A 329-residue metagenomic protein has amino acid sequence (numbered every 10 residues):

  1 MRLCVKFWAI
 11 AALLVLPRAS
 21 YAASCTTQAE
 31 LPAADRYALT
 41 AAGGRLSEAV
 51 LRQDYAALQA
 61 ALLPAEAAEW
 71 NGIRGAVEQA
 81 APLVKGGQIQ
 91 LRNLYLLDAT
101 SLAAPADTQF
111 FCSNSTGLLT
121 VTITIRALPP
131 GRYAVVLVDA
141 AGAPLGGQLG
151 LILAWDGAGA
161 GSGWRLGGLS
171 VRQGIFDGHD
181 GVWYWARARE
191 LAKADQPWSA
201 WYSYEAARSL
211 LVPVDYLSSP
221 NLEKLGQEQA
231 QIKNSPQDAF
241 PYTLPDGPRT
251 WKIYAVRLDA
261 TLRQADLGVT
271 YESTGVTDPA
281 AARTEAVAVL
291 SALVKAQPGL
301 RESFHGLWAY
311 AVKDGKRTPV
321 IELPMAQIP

Functional and structural regions predicted by a protein language model:
M1-A9: Bacterial N-terminal signal peptides that target proteins for export
W8-R18: Bacterial N-terminal signal peptides
Y21-R52, S170-W183: Short, low-complexity N-terminal intrinsically disordered segments enriched in polar/charged residues
A23, R132-H179, W251-A280, A292-Q327: Short beta-strand edge/turn micro-motifs at domain boundaries
C25-A34, T40-A41, A56-T120, R208-D238: Short solvent-exposed beta->alpha transition segments
A60, W201-Y202: Primarily a tetratricopeptide repeat
N71, E78-G146, G178, Q237-T277: Surface-exposed, charged secondary-structure patches
